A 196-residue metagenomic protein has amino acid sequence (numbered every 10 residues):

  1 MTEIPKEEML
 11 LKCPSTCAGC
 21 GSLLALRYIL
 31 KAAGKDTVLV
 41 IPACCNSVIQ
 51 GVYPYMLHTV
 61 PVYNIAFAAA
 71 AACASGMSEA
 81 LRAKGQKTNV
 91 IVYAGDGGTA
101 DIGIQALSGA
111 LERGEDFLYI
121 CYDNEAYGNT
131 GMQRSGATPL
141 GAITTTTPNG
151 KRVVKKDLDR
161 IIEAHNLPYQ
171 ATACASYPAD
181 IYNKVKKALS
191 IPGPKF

Functional and structural regions predicted by a protein language model:
M1-Y119, M132, A137-T138, K151-R152: Cofactor-binding active-site loop characterized by glycine-rich and histidine/acidic residues
Q86-V90, D101-L118, Y122, A126-F196: Glycine-rich ThDP/TPP pyrophosphate-binding loop and its adjacent helix/strand module within ThDP-dependent enzymes
